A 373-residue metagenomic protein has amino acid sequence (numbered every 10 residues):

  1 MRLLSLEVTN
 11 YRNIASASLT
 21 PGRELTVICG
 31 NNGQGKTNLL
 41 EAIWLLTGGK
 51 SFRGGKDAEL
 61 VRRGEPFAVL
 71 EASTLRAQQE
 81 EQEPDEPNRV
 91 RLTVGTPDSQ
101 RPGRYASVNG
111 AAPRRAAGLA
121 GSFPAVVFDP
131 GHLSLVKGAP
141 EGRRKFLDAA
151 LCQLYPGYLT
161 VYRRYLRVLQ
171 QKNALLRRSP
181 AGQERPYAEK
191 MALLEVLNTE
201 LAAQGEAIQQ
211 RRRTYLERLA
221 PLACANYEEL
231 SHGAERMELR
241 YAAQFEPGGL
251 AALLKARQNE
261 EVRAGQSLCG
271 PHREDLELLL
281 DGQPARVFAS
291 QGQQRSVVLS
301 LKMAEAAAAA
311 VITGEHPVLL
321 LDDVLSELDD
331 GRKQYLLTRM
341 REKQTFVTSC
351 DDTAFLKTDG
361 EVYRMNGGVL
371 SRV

Functional and structural regions predicted by a protein language model:
M1-N31, L45, G64, R185-A203 (+7 more regions): Conserved NTPase motor "head" modules and their coupling/switch loops across ABC/AAA+ ATPases, GTPases, and GHKL ATPases
K36: Conserved lysine of the Walker
G48-G142, F146-L154, Y158, A220 (+2 more regions): Nucleotide-state sensing region of NTPase/ATPase domains
A72, Q344-D351: Structural recognition of the conserved hydrophobic beta-strand(s) that form the central parallel beta-sheet of P-loop
A106, L278, R364: Short aromatic-centered micro-motifs
A117-S122, D129-T199, A203: A conserved P-loop NTPase coupling/switch region
D322-V324: Walker B catalytic acidic pair
